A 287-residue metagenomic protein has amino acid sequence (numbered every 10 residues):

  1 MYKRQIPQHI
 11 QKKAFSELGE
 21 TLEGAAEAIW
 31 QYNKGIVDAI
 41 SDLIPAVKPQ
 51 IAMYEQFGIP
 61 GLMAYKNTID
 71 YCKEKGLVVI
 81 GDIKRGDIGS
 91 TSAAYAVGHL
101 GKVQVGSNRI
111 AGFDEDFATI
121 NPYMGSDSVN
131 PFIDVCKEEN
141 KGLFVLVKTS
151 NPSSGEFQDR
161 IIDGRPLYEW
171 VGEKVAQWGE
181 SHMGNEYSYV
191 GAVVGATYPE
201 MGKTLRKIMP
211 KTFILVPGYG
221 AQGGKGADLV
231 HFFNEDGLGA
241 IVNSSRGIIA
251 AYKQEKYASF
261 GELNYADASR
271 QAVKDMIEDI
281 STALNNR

Functional and structural regions predicted by a protein language model:
M1-Q5: Conserved small/polar residues in nucleotide/adenosyl-binding loops
I6-K34, G86, D159-R165, E262-A266: Active-site mouth loops of central-metabolism enzymes
V37-I44, I69-E74, I133-E138, R206-M209 (+1 more regions): Acidic (Asp/Glu)-rich catalytic clusters
D42-P45, P49-A111, M201: N-terminal active-site wall of soluble small-molecule enzyme domains
V47, D82, A118, G218 (+1 more regions): Conserved, mostly hydrophobic/aromatic
D87-V190: Conserved anion-binding
A192, A196-N243, G247-Q254: A C-terminal functional module that forms or caps the active site or interfaces directly with catalytic machinery
L229-E235, A250-R287: C-terminal helical cap(s) of enzyme catalytic domains, especially alpha/beta-barrels
